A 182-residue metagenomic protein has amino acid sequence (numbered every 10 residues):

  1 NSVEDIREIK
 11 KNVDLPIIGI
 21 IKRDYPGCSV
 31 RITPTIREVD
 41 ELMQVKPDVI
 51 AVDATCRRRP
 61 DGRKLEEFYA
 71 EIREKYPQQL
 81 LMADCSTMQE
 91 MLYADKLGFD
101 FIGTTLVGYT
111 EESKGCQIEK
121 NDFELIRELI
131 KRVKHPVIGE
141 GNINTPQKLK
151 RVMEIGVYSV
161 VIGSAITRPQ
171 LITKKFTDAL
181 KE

Functional and structural regions predicted by a protein language model:
N1, Q44-P47: Catalytic domains of carbohydrate-active enzymes, especially glycoside hydrolases
N1-I18, S29-I36, A54-E74, T87-Y93 (+3 more regions): Active-site-adjacent beta->alpha loops and helix N-cap segments on the catalytic face of soluble alpha/beta enzymes
V13, V45, Y76-P77, V133: Helix C-cap/helix->beta junction micro-motif
I17-I21, I50-V52, L81-A83, I102-T104 (+2 more regions): Hydrophobic faces of well-ordered beta-strands that scaffold small-molecule active sites in alpha/beta enzyme cores
R23-D24, C56: Acidic, glycine-rich active-site loops and adjacent beta-strand->loop/helix elements that engage anionic groups
G27-Q44, S86-G98, V133-G139, I143-V160: Catalytic cores of alpha/beta
M43, V52-D53: Extended substrate/RNA-proximal surfaces in nucleic-acid metabolism proteins
Y69, E74-P77, M153-S164: Short, electropositive alpha-helical surface patch
